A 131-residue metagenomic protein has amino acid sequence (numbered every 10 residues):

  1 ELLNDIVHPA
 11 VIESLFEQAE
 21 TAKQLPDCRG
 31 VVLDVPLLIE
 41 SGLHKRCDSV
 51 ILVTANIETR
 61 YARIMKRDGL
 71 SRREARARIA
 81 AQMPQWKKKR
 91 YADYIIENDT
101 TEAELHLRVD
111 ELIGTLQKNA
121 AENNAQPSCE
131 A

Functional and structural regions predicted by a protein language model:
E1-R29: ATP-dependent small-molecule kinase phosphotransfer cores that center on conserved nucleotide phosphate-binding segments
I6, Q18, R63-I64, R78: Amphipathic alpha-helical segments that mediate coupling or scaffolding at interfaces
P9, P36-L43, N56-E58, T101-E102: Short glycine-rich anion-binding loops that position phosphate/pyrophosphate groups of nucleotides and phosphorylated
V11-L15, K45-R46, K66, L70-N119 (+1 more regions): Small-molecule kinase domains that catalyze NTP-dependent phosphoryl transfer to phosphate-bearing small molecules
E20-A22, I39-G42, P84-W86: Short, flexible, glycine/charge-rich loop motifs used to bind or transfer phosphoryl groups or to couple energy/partner
Q24, V31, L43-R46, K88: Structural alpha-helical scaffold elements that stabilize or flank donor/cofactor-binding regions in carbohydrate
V32, H44-D68, I96: Conserved phosphate-donor/acceptor-positioning beta-strand/loop module used by diverse small-molecule
L33, E40-G42, A125-C129: Charged, compositionally biased, marginally structured helical/coil segments
